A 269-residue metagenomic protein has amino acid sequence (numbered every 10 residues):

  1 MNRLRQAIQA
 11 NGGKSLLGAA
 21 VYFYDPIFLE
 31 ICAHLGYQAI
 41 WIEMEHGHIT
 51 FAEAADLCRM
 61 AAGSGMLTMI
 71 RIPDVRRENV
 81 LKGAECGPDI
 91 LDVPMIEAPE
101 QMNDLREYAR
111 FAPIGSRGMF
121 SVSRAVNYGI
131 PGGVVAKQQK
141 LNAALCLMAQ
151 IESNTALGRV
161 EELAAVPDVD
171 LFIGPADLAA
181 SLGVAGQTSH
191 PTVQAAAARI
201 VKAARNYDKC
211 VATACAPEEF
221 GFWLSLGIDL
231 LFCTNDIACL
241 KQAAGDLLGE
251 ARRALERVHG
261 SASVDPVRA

Functional and structural regions predicted by a protein language model:
M1-A20, P131-A143, A198-N206, P266-A269: N-terminal amphipathic alpha-helix/helix-capping segment at the start of soluble metabolic enzymes
M1-T68, I72-V75, E107, L147 (+1 more regions): Conserved N-terminal beta1-alpha1 strand-loop-helix module at the mouth
S15-A20, I40-I42, T68-I72, L91-V93 (+4 more regions): Hydrophobic faces of well-ordered beta-strands that scaffold small-molecule active sites in alpha/beta enzyme cores
L35-A39, E85-I90, R110-F111, A165-D170 (+1 more regions): Glycine-enriched alpha-helix->loop->beta-strand junction motifs that scaffold or abut catalytic
F51-E85, E107-S116, Q139-N142, S189-V211 (+1 more regions): Alpha-helix-loop-beta-strand connector modules within alpha/beta enzyme cores
L57, P99-G115, A185, I237-A262: C-terminal helical cap(s) of enzyme catalytic domains, especially alpha/beta-barrels
E78, I90-P167, P175-A180, G260-R268: Conserved anion-binding
P175-Q194: Glycine/Thr-rich beta-alpha phosphate-binding loop at enzyme active sites
